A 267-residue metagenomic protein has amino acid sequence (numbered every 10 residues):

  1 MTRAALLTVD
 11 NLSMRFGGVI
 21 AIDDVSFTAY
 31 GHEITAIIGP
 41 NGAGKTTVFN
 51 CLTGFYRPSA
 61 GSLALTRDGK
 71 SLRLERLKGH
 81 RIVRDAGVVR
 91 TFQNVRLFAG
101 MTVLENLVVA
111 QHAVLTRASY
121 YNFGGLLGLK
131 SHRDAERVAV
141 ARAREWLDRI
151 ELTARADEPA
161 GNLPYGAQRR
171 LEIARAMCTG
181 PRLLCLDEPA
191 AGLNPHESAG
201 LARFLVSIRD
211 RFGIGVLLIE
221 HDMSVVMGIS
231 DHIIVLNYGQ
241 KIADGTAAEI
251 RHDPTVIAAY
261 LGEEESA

Functional and structural regions predicted by a protein language model:
L7-V9, I22: Conserved structural motif at the start of ABC-family nucleotide-binding domains
I38-P40: The feature captures the beta-strand-to-loop junction immediately N-terminal to the Walker
T53: Helix-to-loop junction immediately C-terminal to a conserved catalytic motif
S62-R84, G125-S131: ABC ATPase NBD Q-loop/coupling interface
L72, S119-R155, P159, R203-S207: Conserved ABC ATPase "signature" region
G180: Conserved catalytic motifs of ABC-family nucleotide-binding domains
L184-E188: Catalytic Walker B motif of ABC-type/P-loop ATPase nucleotide-binding domains
